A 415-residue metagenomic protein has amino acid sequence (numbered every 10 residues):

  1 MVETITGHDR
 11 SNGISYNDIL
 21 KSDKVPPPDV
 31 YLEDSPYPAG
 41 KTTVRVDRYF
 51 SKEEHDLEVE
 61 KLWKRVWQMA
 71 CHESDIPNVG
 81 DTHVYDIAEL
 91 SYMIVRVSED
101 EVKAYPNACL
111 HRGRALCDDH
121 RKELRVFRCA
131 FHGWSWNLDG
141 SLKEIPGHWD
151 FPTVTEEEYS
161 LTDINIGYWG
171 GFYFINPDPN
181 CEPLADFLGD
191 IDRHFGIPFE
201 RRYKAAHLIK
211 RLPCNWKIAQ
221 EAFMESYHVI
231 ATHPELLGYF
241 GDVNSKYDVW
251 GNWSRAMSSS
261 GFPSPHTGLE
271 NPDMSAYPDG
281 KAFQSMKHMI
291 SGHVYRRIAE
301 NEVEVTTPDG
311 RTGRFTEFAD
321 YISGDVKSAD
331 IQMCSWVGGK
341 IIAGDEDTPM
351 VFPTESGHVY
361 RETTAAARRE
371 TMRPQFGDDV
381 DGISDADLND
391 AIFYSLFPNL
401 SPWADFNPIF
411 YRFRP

Functional and structural regions predicted by a protein language model:
V2-D119, N165-Y168: N-terminal pre-ligand scaffold of iron-sulfur
V2-S11, E101, N107, G167 (+2 more regions): C-terminal catalytic domain of Rieske-type non-heme iron oxygenases
K64-D75, I145-D150, I392-F397: Short Pro/Gly-enriched beta-strand edge/turn motifs at strand-loop
D75-P179, A185-D190: Rieske [2Fe-2S] iron-sulfur-binding domain
F283-I290: A short beta-strand micro-motif
D309-D345: Mixed-charge, Lys/Arg-enriched low-complexity segments
